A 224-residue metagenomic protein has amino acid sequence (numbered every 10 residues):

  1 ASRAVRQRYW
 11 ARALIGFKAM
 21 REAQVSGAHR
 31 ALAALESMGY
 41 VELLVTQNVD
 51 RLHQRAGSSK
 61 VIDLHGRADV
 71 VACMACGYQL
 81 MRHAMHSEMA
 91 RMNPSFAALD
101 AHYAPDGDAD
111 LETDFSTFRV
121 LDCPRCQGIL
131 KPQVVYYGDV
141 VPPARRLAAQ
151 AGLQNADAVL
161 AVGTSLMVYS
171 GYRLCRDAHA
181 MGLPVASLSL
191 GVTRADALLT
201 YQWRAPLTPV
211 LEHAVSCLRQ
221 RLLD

Functional and structural regions predicted by a protein language model:
A1-D224: Conserved catalytic alpha/beta core of Sir2/sirtuin-type deacylases, generalized to analogous enzyme cores that bind
